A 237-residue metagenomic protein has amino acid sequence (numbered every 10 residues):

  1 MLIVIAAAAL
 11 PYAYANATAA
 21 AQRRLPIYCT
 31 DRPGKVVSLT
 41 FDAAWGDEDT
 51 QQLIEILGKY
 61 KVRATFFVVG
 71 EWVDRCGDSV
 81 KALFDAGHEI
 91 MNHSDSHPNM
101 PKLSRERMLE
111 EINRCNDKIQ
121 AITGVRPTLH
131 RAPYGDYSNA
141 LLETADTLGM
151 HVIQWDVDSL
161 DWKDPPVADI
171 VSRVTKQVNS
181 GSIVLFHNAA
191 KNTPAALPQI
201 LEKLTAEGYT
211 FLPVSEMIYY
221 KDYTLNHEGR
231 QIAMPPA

Functional and structural regions predicted by a protein language model:
M1-Y12: Hydrophobic membrane-insertion alpha-helices, especially the h-region of bacterial N-terminal signal peptides
I5, A20-Q22, A206: N-terminal functional modules and adjacent low-complexity/disordered segments of proteins
N16-L103, R107-A121, V125, Y219: Active-site beta->alpha N-cap acidic-glycine motif
Q52, D74, P98-P236: Catalytic domains of cell-wall/extracellular-matrix polysaccharide-remodeling enzymes, centered on de-N-acetylation
